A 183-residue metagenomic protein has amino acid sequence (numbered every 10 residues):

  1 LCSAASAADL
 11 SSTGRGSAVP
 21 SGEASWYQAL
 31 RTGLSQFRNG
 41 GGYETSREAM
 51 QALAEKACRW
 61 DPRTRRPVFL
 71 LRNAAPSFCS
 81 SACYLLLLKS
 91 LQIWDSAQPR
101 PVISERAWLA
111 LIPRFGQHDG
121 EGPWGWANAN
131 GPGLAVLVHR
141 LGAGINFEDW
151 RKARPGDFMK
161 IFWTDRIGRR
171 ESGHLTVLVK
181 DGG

Functional and structural regions predicted by a protein language model:
A4-A7: Boundary at the C-terminal end of the N-terminal hydrophobic targeting segment
L10-A129: N-terminal capping segments
E105-G183: ...with weaker cross-activation on analogous glycine-rich loops/strands in unrelated enzymes
